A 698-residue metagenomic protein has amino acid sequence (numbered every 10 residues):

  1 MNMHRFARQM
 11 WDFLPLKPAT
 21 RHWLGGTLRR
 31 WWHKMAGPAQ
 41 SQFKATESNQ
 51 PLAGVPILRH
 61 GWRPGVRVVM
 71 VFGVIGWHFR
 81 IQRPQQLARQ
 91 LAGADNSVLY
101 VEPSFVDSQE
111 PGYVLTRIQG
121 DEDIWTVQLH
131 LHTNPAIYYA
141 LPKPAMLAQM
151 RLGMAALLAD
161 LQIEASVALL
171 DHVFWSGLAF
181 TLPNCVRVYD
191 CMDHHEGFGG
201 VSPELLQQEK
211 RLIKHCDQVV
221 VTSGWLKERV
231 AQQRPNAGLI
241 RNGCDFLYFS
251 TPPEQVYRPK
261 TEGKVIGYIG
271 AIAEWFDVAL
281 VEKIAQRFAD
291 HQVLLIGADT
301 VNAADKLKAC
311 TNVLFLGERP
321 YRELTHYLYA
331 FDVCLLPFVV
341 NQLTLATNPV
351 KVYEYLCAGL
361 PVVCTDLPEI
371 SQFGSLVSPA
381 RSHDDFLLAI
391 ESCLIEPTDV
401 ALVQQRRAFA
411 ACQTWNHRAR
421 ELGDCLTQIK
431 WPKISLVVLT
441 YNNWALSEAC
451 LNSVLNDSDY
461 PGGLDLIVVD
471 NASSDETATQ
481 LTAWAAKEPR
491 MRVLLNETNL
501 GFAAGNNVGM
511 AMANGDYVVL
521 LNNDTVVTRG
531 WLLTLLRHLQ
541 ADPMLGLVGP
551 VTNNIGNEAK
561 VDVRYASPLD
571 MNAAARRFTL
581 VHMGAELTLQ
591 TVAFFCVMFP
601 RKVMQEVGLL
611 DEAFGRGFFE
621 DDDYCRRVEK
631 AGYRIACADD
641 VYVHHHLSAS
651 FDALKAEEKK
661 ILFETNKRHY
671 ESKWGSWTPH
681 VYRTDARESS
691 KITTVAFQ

Functional and structural regions predicted by a protein language model:
W225, I240-F246, P252, V551: Carbohydrate-associated surface elements
L356, G530-L535, Q590-G608, A613-L647: A short, conserved alpha-helix in the catalytic core of glycosyltransferases
T398-L426: A charged, aromatic-enriched C-terminal amphipathic alpha-helix characteristic of glycosyltransferases across folds
I434-L446, C450, D457-S458, V469 (+1 more regions): A conserved hydrophobic helix/loop-capping motif in glycosyltransferases and polysaccharide synthases
L455-T498, V508: Acidic donor-binding segment of Leloir-type glycosyltransferases
A503-A504, A511, N554, A559 (+4 more regions): A recurrent flexible, glycine/aromatic-enriched loop bordering the glycosyltransferase active site that acts as
V518: Short aromatic/hydrophobic "clamp" motif used to bind/position activated sugar donors
T525-R564: Conserved donor NDP-sugar-binding/catalytic core segment of glycosyltransferases
